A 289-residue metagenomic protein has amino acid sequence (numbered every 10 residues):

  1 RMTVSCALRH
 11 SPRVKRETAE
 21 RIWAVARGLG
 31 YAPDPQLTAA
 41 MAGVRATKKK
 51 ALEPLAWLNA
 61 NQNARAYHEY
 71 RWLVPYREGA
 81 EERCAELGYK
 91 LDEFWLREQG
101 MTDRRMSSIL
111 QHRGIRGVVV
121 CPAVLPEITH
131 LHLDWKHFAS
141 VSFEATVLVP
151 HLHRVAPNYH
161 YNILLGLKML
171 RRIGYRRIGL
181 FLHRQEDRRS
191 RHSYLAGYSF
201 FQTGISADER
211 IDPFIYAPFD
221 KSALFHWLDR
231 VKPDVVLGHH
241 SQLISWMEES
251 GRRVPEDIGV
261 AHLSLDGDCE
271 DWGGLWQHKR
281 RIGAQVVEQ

Functional and structural regions predicted by a protein language model:
R1-K49: N-terminal helix-turn-helix DNA-binding module of bacterial transcription factors
T3-S5, M41-H68, R177-R184: Short beta-strand segments enriched in small/hydrophobic residues
A56, H112-P122, R177-L182, R210-I215 (+2 more regions): Periplasmic-binding protein-like
Y89-H112, I163-L164, D208-R230, A284-Q285: Structural motif
C121-N162, V260-G273: Flexible loop/hinge segments that line or gate small-molecule binding clefts
H153-L180, F219-F225, W276-Q289: Hydrophobic alpha-helical segments within soluble ligand-binding/sensing domains
L165-I205: An alpha-beta-alpha
H226-Q289: Flexible loop/turn connectors
